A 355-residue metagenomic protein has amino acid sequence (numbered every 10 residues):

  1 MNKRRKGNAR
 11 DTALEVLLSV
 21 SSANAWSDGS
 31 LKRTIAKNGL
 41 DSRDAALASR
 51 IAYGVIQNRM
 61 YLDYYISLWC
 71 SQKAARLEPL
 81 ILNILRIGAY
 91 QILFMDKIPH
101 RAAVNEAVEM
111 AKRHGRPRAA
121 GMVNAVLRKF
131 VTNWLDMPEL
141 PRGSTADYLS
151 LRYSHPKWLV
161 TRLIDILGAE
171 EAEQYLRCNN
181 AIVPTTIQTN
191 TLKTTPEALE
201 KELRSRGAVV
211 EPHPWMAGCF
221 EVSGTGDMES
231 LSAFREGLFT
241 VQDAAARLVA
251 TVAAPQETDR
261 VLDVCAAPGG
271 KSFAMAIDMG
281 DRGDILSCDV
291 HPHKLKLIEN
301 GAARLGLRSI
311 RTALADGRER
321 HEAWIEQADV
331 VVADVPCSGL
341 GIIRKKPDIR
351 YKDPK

Functional and structural regions predicted by a protein language model:
M1-K355: S-adenosylmethionine
